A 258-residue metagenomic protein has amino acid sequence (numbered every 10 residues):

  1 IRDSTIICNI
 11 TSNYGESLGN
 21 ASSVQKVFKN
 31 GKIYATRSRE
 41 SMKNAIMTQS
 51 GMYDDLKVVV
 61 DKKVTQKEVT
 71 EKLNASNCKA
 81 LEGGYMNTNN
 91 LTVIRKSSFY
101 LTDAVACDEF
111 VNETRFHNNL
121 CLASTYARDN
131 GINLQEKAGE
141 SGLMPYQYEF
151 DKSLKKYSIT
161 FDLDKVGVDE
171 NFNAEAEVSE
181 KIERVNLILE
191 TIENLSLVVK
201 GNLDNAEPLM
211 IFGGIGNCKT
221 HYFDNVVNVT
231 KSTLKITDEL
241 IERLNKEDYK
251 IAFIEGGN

Functional and structural regions predicted by a protein language model:
I1-N258: RNA-binding basic/glycine-rich loop and surface signature characteristic of RAMP-family CRISPR effectors
